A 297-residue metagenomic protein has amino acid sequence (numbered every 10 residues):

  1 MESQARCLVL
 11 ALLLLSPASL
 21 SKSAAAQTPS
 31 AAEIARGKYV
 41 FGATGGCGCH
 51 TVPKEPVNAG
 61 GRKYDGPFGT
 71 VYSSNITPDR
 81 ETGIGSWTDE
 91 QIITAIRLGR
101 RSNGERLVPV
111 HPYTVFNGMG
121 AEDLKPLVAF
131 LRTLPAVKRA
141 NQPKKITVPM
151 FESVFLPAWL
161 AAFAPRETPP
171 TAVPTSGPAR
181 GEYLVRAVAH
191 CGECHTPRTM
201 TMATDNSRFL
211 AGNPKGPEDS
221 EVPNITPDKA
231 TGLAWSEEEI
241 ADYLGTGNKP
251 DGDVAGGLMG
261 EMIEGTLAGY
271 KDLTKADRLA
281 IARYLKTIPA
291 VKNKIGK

Functional and structural regions predicted by a protein language model:
M1-A5: N-terminal secretory signal peptides that target proteins for export/translocation
C7-S19: Bacterial N-terminal signal peptides
K22-G42, P157-R186, K229, A234: Electrostatic cytochrome c docking/interface patches
K38-T70, L98-R106, L134-K138, R186-E218 (+3 more regions): Periplasmic/extracellular electron-transfer cofactor-ligation site, primarily the c-type cytochrome heme-c attachment
Y39-T51, S74, Q91-L98, P109 (+5 more regions): C-type cytochrome heme c attachment motif
G45, Y64-T94, T114-L124, M202 (+2 more regions): Electron-transfer interface patches adjacent to heme c in soluble/periplasmic c-type cytochromes and di-/multiheme
R139-S153, K297: Extended, well-folded interaction surfaces typified by the phenylalanyl-tRNA synthetase beta subunit core
M259-K297: A cross-kingdom marker for long, charged
